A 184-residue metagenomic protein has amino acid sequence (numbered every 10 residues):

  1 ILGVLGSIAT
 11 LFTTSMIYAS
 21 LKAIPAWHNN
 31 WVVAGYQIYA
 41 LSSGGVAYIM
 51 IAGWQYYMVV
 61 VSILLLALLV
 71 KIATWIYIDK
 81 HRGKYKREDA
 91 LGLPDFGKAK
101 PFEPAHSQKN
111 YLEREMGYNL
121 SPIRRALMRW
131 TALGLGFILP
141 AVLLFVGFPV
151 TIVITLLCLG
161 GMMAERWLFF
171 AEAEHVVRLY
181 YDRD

Functional and structural regions predicted by a protein language model:
I1-I154, C158-M162: Long, contiguous internal "core" modules enriched in hydrophobic/ aromatic residues
T151-D184: C-terminal structured interaction module
